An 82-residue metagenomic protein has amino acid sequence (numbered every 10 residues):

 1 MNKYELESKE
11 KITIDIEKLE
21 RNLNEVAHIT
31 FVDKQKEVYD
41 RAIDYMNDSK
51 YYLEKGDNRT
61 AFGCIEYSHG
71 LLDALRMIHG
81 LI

Functional and structural regions predicted by a protein language model:
N2-Y39: Amphipathic, heptad-repeat alpha-helical segments
I14, D44, G63: Short, well-structured alpha-helical interface segments that form or flank functional binding sites
A27, K50-L53, R76: A structural signal for long alpha-helical coiled-coils and helix-turn connectors that form the cytosolic signaling
T30, I43, H69-I82: Short, charge-rich amphipathic alpha-helical segments embedded in non-transmembrane helical bundles/solenoids
